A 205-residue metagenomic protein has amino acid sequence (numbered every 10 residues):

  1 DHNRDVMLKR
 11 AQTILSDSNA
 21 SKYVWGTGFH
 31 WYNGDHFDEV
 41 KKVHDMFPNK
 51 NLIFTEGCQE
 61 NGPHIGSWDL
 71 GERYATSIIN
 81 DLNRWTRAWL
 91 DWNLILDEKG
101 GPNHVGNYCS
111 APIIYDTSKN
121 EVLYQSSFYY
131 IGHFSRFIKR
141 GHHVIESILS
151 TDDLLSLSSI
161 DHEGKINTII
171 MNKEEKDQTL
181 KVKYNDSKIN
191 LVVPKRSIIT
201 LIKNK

Functional and structural regions predicted by a protein language model:
D1-G62: Active-site neighborhood of glycoside hydrolase catalytic domains
A20-W25, F47-N51, R84-W89, R140 (+1 more regions): Loop/turn elements at helix/coil->beta-strand transitions in domains of secreted/extracellular proteins
T27, D81, W89, I131 (+2 more regions): Conserved, mostly hydrophobic/aromatic
E39-V43, T76-I79, L154-S158, I169 (+1 more regions): Generic recognition of flexible, low-complexity loop/linker segments
D45, N83, H133-R136: Sec-exported extracytoplasmic/periplasmic mature domains
F54-Y130, S147-L149: Aromatic/acidic polysaccharide-binding cleft in carbohydrate-active enzymes
R136, S147-K183, R196: Carbohydrate-binding surface patches
V192-K205: C-terminal beta-strand-rich structural cap/linker in extracellular carbohydrate-active enzymes
